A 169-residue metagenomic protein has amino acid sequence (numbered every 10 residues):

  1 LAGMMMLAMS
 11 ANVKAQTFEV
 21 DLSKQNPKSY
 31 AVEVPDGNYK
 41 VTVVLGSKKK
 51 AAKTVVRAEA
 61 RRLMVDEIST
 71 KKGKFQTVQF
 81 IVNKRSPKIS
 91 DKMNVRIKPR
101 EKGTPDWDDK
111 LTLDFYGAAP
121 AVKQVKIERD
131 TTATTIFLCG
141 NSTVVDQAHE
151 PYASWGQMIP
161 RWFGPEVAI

Functional and structural regions predicted by a protein language model:
L1-A8: Bacterial N-terminal signal peptides
A15-A31, V125: Glycan-recognition and processing domains
K28-V32, V65-T70, R100-G103: Beta-strand-rich interaction surfaces with strong enrichment in secreted/lumenal proteins
P35-D36, K72: Surface-exposed loops/turns
G37-V43: A short tyrosine-centered beta-strand micro-motif
L45-V65: Short, surface-exposed beta-strand/strand-loop-strand elements in extracellular ectodomains
K72-F75, Q79-T134: Extended acidic/polar, glycine-enriched regions that form or flank non-catalytic beta-rich accessory modules
L113-I169: Serine-esterase "nucleophile elbow" of acetyl-processing enzymes
